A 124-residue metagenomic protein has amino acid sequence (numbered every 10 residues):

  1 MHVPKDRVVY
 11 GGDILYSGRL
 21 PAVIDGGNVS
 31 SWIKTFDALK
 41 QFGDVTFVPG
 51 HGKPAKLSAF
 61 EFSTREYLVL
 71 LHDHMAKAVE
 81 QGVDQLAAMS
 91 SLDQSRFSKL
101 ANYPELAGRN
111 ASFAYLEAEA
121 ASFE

Functional and structural regions predicted by a protein language model:
M1-K34: Catalytic core of the metallo-beta-lactamase
V8, S30-V83, A87, S91: Divalent-metal (often Zn2+) His-rich catalytic cores of metallo-beta-lactamase-fold enzymes
Y10, Y16, Y67, F97 (+1 more regions): Aromatic side chains
E80-E124: C-terminal regulatory/interaction regions
